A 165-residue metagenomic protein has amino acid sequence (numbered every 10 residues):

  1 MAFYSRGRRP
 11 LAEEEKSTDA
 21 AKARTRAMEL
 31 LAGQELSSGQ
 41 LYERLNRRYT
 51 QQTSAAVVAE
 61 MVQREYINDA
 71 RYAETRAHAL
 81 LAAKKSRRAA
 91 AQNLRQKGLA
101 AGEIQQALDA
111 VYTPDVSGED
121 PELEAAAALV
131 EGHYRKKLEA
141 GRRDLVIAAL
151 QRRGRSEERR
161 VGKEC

Functional and structural regions predicted by a protein language model:
M1-K163: An alpha-helical, amphipathic repeat domain used for nucleic-acid recognition, typified by the mTERF helical solenoid
